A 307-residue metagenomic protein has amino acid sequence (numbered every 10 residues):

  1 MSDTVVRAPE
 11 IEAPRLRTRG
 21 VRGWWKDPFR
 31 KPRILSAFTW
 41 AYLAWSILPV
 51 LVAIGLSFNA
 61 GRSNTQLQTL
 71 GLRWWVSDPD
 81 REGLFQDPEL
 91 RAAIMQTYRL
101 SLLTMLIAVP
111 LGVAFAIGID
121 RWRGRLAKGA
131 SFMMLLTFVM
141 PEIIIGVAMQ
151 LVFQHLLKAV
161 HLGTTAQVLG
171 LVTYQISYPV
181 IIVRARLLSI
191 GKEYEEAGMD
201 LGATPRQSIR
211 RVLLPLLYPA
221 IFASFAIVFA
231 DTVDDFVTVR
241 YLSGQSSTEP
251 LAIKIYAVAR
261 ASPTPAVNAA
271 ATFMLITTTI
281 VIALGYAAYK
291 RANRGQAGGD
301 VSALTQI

Functional and structural regions predicted by a protein language model:
S2-G23, I34-A37, R184-E195, M199 (+3 more regions): C-terminal transmembrane helix and the adjacent membrane-cytosol boundary/short C-terminal tail of inner/organellar
T18-K26, L72, L126, I143-Q175 (+2 more regions): Membrane-interfacial helix termini and adjacent extracytoplasmic/periplasmic loops of multi-pass transporters
G23-D27, L102-M134, L151, H155 (+2 more regions): Transmembrane-helix boundary motif in ABC transporter permease subunits
W25-K31, R62, R73-F85, E89 (+2 more regions): Interhelical loop and adjacent transmembrane-helix boundary motif in polytopic membrane transport permeases
P32-T39, A114-M149, E195, V301-I307: Cytoplasmic-entry segments and transmembrane alpha-helices of multi-pass inner-membrane transporters
A37-V50, V180-V183, I190-G191, P205-D234: Transmembrane alpha-helices
I47-R62, Q96, G146-K158, A226-T232 (+4 more regions): A structural signal for multi-pass alpha-helical bundles of membrane permease subunits that mediate small-molecule
M95, R99-L111, F115, P141 (+6 more regions): Hydrophobic alpha-helical transmembrane segments of multipass integral membrane proteins, especially permease/channel
